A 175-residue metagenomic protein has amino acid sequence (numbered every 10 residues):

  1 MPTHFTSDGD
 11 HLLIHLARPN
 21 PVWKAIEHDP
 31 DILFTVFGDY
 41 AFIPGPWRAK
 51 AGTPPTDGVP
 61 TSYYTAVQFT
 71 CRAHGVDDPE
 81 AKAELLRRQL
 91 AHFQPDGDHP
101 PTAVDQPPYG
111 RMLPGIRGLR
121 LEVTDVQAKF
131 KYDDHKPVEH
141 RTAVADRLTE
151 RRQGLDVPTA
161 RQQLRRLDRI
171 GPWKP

Functional and structural regions predicted by a protein language model:
M1-P175: Binding-site signature for planar aromatic cofactors or substrates
